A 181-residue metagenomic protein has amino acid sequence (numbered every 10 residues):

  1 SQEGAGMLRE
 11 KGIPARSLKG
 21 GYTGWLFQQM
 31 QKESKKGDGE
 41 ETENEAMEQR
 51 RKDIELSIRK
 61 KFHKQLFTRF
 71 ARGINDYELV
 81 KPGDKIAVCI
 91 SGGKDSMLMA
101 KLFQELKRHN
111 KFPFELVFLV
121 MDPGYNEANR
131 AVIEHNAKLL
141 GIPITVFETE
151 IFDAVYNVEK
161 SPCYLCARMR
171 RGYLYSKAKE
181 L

Functional and structural regions predicted by a protein language model:
S1-E48: Rhodanese-like catalytic fold shared by cysteine-dependent sulfurtransferases and DSP/PTP-type phosphatases
T42-L181: ATP-dependent adenylation/nucleotidyltransferase module used to activate substrates
